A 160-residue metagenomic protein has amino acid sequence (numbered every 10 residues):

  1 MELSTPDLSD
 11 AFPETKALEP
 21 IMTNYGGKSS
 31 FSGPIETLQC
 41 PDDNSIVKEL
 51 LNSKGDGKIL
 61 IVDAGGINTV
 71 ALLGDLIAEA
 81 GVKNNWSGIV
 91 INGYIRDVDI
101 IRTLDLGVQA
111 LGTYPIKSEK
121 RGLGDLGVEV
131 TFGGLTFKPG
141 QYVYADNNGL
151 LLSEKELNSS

Functional and structural regions predicted by a protein language model:
M1-P139, E156-S160: Feature captures the catalytic cores and cofactor-binding loops of soluble hydro-lyases/lyases that act on carboxylate
A145-S160: Active-site/ligand-binding-proximal alpha/beta "capping" segment
